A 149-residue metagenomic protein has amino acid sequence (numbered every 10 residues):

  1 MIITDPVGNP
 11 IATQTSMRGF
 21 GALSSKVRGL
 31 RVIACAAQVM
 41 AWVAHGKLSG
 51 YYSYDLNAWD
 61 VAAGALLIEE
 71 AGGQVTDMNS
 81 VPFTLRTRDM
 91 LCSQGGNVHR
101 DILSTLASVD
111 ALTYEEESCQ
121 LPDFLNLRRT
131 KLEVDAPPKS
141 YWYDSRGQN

Functional and structural regions predicted by a protein language model:
M1-N149: An extended, acidic
